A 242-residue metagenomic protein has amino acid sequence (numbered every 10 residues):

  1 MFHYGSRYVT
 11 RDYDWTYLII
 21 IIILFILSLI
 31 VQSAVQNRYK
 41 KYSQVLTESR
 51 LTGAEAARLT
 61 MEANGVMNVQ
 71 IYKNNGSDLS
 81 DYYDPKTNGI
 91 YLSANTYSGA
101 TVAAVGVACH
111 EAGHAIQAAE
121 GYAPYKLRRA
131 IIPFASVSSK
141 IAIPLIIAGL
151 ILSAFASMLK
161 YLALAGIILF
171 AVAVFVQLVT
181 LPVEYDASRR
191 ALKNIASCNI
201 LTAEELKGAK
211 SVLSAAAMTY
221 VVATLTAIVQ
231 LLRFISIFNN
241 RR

Functional and structural regions predicted by a protein language model:
M1-R11, L150-L159: Helix-interface capping motifs at the ends of transmembrane segments in multi-pass membrane proteins
F2-Y8, Q32-S138, F175-R242: Polar-ligand-bearing catalytic/cofactor-coordination segments of membrane-embedded or membrane-tethered inner-membrane
D12-I19, S157-I168: Hydrophobic alpha-helical transmembrane segments
D14-I23, T60, A148-G149, I228 (+1 more regions): Hydrophobic packing and interface segments
L18-L29, Y220: Alpha-helical transmembrane spans of integral membrane proteins, capturing the lipid-embedded, hydrophobic core of TM
L24-I30, G149, L169-T180: Alpha-helical transmembrane segments of multi-pass membrane proteins
I131-S157, N194: Post-HExxH zinc-binding segment in Zn-dependent metallohydrolases
A148-A165, I237-R242: Membrane-interfacial helix-loop-helix connectors in multipass membrane proteins
